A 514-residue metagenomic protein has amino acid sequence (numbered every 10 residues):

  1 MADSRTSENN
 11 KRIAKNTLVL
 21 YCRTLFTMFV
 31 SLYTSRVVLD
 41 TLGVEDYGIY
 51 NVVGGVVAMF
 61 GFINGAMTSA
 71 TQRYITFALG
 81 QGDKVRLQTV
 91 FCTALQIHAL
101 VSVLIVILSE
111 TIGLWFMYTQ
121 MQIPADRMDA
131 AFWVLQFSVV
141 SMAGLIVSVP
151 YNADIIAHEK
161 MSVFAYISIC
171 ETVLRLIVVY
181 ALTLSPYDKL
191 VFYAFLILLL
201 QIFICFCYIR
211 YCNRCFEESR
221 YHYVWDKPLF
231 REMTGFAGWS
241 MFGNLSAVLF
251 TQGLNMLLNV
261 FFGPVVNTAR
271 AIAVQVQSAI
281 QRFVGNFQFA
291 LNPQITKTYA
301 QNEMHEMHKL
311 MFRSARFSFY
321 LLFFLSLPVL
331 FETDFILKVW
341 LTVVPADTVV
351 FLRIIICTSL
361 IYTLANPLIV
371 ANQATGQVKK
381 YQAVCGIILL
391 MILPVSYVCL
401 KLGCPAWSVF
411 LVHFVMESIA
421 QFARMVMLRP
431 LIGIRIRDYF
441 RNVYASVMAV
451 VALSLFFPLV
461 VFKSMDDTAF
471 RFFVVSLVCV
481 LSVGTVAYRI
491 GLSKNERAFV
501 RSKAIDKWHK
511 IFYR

Functional and structural regions predicted by a protein language model:
M1-I13, L190-A194, F206-T251, A290 (+4 more regions): Interhelical loop/hinge segments that connect adjacent transmembrane helices in multipass membrane
A2-D3, R429-F440, F456-R514: Membrane-proximal transmembrane or re-entrant/amphipathic helices at the cytosolic face
N9-F77, V106-E110, R175-L176, G235-V265 (+1 more regions): Signature of the first transmembrane helix
K15-L32, L196-C212, K227-K297, R316-F317 (+3 more regions): Transmembrane helical elements of multi-pass membrane transporters/channels
R23, A165-R214, G235-F236, N267-R270 (+3 more regions): Hydrophobic alpha-helical transmembrane segments
V37-G61, V90, L190-F195, L229-F236 (+4 more regions): Interfacial/gating helices of multi-pass transporter permease domains
G65-Q81, A157, F216-E217, A273 (+3 more regions): Helix-loop junctions and terminal segments of transmembrane helices in multi-pass membrane transport/translocation
V140-C170, Y180, V191, I356-I388 (+2 more regions): Membrane-interface junctions at transmembrane-helix termini in multi-pass inner-membrane proteins
